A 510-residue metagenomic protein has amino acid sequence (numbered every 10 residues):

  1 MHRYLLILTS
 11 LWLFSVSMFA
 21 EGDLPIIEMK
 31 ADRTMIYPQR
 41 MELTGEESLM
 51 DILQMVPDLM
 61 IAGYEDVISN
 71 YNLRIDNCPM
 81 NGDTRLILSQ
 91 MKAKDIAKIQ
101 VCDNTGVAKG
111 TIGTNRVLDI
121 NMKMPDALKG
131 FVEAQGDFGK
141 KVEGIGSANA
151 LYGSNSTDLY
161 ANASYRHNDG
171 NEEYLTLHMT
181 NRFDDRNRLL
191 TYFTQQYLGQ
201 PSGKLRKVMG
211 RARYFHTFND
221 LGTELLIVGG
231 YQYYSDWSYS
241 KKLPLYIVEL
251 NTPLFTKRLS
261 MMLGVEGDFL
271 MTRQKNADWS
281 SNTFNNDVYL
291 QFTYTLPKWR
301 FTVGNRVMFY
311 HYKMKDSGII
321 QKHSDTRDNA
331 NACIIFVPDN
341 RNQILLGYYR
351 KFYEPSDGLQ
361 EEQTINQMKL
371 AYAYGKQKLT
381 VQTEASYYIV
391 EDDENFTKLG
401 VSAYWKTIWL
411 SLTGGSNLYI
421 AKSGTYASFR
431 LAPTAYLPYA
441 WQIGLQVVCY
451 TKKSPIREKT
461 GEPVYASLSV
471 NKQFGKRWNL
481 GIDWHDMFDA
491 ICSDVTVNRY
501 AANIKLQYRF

Functional and structural regions predicted by a protein language model:
L24-E28, M50-N81, K109: Extracytoplasmic beta-strand/coil segments of soluble accessory domains associated with Gram-negative outer-membrane
E42, D126-A150, A163: Short strand-turn segments of transmembrane beta-barrel domains in outer membranes, especially the first one or two
L49-I52, L86, T111-A134, G146: N-terminal periplasmic accessory domains that precede and gate Gram-negative outer-membrane beta-barrel machines
C78-T105: Short acidic/polar hinge/loop motifs at secondary-structure boundaries that mediate gating or recognition
M124-A127, L159, Y174-R188, Y192-Q196 (+7 more regions): Surface-exposed extracellular loop regions of Gram-negative outer-membrane beta-barrel proteins
Q135-K140, S154, Y165-D169, F193-G199 (+14 more regions): Transmembrane beta-strands of outer-membrane beta-barrel pores
H167-I247, S280-S281, F352-E362: Flexible loop and strand-edge segments within Gram-negative outer membrane beta-barrel domains
C333, G481, T496-F510: Outer-membrane beta-barrel "beta-signal"
